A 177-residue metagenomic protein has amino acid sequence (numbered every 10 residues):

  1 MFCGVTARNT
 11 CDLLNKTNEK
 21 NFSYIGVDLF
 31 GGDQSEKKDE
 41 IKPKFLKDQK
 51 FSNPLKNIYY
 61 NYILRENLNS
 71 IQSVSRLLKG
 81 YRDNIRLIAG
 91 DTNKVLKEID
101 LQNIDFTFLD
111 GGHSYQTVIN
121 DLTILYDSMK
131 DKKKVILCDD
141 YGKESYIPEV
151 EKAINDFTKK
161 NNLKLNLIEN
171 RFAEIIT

Functional and structural regions predicted by a protein language model:
M1-T177: S-adenosylmethionine/decaboxylated-SAM
